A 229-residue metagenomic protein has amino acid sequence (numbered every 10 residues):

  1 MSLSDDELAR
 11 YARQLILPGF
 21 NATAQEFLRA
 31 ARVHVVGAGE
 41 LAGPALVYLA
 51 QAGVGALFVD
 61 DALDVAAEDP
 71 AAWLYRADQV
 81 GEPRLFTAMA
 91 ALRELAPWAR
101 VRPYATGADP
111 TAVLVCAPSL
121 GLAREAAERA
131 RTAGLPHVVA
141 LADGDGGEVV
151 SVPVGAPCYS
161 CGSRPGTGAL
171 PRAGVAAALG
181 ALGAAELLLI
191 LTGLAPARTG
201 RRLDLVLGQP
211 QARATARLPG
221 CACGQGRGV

Functional and structural regions predicted by a protein language model:
M1-V229: Adenine nucleotide-associated cytosolic modules
